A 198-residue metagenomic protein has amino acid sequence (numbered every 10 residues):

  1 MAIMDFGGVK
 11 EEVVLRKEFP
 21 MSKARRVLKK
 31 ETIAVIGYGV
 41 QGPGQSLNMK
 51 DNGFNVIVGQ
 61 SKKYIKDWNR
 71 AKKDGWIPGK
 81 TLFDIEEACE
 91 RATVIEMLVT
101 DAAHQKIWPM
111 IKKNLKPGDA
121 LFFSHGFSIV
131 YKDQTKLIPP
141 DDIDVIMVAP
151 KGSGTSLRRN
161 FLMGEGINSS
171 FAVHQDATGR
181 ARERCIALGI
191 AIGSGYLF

Functional and structural regions predicted by a protein language model:
M1-T32, V173, G193-F198: Glycine/serine-rich phosphate-binding loop and adjoining beta1-alpha1 elements at the start of nucleotide-handling
E31-M49: Glycine-rich adenosine-cofactor-binding loop
T32, F54-I57, D144: Residues at the starts of beta-strands that form the adenosine-phosphate
G44, K50-W76: NAD(P)-binding Rossmann-fold cofactor-contacting core
G53, A103, I111, L115 (+2 more regions): Structural signal for hydrophobic packing residues in well-ordered secondary-structure cores of soluble enzyme domains
V56, P78-T81, Y196: Hydrophobic beta-strand scaffold residues
K63, D74-V130, I138-S153: Rossmann-like NAD(P)-binding element
F123-F198: Rossmann-fold dinucleotide-binding core
